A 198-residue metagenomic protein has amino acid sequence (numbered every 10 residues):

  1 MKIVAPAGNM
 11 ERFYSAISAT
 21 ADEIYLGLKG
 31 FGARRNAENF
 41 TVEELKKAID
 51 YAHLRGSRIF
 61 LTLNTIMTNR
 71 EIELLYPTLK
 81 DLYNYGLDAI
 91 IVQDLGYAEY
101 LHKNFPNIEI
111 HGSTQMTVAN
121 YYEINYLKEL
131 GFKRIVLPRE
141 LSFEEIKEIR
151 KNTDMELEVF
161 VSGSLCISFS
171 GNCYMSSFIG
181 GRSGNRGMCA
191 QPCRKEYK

Functional and structural regions predicted by a protein language model:
M1-V118, L137-E140, E145-K198: Active-site pocket-lining/capping segments in soluble small-molecule metabolic enzymes
N120-Y122: Conserved nucleotide-cofactor-binding alpha/beta core module
R134: Conserved glycine-bearing catalytic or ligand-binding loops at nucleotide- and phosphate-handling centers of large
